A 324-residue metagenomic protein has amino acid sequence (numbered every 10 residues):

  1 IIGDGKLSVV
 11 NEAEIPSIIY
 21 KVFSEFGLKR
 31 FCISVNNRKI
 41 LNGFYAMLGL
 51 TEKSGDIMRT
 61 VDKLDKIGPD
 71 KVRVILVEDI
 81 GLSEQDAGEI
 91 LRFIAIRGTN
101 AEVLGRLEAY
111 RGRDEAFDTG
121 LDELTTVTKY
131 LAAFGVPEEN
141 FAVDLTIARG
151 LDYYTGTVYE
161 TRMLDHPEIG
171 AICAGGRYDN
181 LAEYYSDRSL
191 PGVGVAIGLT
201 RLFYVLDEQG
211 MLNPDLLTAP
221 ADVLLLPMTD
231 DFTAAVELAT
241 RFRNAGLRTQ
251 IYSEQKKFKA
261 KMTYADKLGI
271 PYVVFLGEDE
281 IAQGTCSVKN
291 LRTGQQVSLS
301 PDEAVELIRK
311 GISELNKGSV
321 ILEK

Functional and structural regions predicted by a protein language model:
I1-L28, L76-K324: Positively charged, Gly/Ser-enriched RNA/tRNA-binding surfaces
S8-V9, G27-I33, E52-G55: Short secondary-structure capping/junction motifs at helix and strand boundaries
C32-N36, A142: A structural signal for short, well-ordered beta-strand segments and their strand-loop junctions that often border
V35-G43: Short, conserved phosphate-binding/catalytic loop or strand-edge motifs used in phosphoryl-/nucleotidyl-transfer
N37, D65-G68, T99: Short, solvent-exposed helix-helix connector turns and helix-capping sites enriched in acidic/polar residues
Y45-G49: Short His/Asp/Glu-rich catalytic/ion-coordination signatures at enzyme active sites or charged loops
L50-V72, M163-D165: Acidic, His- and aromatic-enriched active-site or binding-groove loops in soluble protein domains that engage sugars
